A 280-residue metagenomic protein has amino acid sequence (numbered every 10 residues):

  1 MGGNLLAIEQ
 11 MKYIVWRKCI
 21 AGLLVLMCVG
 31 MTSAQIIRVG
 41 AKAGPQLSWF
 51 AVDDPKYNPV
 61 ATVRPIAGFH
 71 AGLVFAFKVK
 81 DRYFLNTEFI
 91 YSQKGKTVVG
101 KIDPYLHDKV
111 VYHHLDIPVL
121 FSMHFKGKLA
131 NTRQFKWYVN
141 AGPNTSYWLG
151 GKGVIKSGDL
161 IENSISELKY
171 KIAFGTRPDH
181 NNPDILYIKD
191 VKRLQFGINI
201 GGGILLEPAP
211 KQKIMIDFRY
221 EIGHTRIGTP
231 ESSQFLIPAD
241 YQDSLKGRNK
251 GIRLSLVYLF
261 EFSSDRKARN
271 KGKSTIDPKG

Functional and structural regions predicted by a protein language model:
A34-G72, V191, E261, G280: Short glycine/proline- and aromatic-enriched beta-strand/turn motifs that initiate or cap beta-hairpins
Q35, P65-F69, V111-I117, F135 (+2 more regions): Residues that define the transmembrane beta-barrel architecture of outer-membrane proteins
Q35-I37, D81-R82, K126-K136, P208-K213 (+1 more regions): Short loop/turn motifs that connect adjacent beta-strands in outer-membrane beta-barrel proteins
I37, A76-N163: Gram-negative (and chloroplast) outer-membrane scaffold detector with strong preference for beta-barrel transmembrane
R38-K42, F84-N86, Y138-N140, K213-D217 (+1 more regions): Residue-level detector of the transmembrane beta-barrel scaffold of outer-membrane proteins
S48-D54, G95-G100, W148-V154, T225-T229 (+1 more regions): Outer-membrane beta-barrel proteins
K56-T62, D103-K109, I185-D190, A239-S244: Extracellular loop and loop/strand-boundary signature of outer-membrane beta-barrel proteins
M123-F235, F260: Outer-membrane beta-barrel transmembrane domain signature
